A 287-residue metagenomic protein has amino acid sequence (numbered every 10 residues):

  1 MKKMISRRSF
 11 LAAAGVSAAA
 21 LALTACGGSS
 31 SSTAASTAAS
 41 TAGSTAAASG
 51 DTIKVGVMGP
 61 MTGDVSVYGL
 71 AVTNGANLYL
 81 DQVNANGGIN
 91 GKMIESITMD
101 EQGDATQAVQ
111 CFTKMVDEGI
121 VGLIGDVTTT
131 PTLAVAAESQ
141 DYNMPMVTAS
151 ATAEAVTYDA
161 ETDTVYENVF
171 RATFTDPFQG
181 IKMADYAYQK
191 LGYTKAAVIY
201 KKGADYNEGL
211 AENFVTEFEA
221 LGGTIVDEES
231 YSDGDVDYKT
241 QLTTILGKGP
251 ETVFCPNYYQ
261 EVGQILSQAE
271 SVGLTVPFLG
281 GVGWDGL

Functional and structural regions predicted by a protein language model:
M1-I5, S9-A25: N-terminal secretory signal peptides
C26-T37: Bacterial lipoprotein signal-peptidase II cleavage site
A35-G59, G88-M93, A187-T194: Immediate post-signal peptide segment of exported/extracytoplasmic ligand-binding proteins
M61, T164-S230, T252: An alpha-beta-alpha
V65-N90, E212-E217: Short, polar/charged alpha-helical segment
V67-V72, N86-Y158, Y231-V236: Beta-alpha junction/loop-to-helix N-cap segments that form part of ligand/metal-binding clefts
M115-V127, V147-A149, A197-Y200, G249-Y259 (+2 more regions): Periplasmic-binding protein-like
A211-L287: Extracellular/periplasmic bilobed ligand-binding domains
